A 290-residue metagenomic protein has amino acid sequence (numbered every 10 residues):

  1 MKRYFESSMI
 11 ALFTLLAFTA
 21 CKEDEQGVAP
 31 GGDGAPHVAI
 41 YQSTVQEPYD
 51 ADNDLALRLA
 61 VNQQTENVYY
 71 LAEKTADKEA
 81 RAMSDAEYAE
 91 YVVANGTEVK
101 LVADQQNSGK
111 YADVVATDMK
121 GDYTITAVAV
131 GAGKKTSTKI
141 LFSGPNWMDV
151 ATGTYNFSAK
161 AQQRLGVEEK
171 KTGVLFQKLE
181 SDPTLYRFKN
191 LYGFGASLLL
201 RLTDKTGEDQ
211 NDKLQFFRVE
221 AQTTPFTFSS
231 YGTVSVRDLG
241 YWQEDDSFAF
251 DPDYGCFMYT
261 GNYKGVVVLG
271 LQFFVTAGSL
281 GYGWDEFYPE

Functional and structural regions predicted by a protein language model:
M1-M9: Bacterial N-terminal signal peptides that target proteins for export
Y4-F5, V102, A112, G166 (+2 more regions): Small/flexible residues
A11-L15: Alpha-helical transmembrane segments
A17-A20: C-terminal motif of bacterial Sec signal peptides marking the signal peptidase cleavage site
K22-Y123, V130-R164: Acidic/polar, low-complexity intrinsically disordered N-terminal segments immediately downstream of a Sec signal
A56-R58, T124-T126, L185-R187, G270: Beta-strand secondary-structure signal
P145-E290: Ser/Thr/Gly/Pro-rich, low-complexity flexible regions
